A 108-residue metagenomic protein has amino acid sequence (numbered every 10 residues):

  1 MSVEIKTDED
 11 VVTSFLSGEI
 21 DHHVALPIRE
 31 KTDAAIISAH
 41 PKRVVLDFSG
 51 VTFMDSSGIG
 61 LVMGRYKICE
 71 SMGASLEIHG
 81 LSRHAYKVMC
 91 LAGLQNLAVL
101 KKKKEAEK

Functional and structural regions predicted by a protein language model:
M1-T52, K67-K108: STAS-like cytosolic regulatory interaction modules
D55: ABC-family nucleotide-binding domains
V62-Y66: Histidine-anchored nucleotide/phosphate-binding helix
